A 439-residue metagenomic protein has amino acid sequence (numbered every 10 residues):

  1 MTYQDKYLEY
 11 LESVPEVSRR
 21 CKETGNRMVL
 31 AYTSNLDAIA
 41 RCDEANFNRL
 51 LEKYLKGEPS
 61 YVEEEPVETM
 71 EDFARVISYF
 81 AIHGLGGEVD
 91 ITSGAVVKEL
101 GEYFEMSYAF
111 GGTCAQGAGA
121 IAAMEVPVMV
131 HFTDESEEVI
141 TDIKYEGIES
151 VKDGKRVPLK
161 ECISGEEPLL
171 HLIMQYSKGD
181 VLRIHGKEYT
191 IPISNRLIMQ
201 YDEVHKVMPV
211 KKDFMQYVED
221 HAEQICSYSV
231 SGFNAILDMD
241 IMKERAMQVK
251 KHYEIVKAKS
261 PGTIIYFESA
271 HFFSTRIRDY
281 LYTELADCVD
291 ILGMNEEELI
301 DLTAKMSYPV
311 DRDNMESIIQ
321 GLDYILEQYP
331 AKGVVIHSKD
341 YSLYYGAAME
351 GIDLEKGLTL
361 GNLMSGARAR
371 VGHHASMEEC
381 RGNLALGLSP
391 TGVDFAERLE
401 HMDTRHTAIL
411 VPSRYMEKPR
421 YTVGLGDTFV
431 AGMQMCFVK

Functional and structural regions predicted by a protein language model:
M1-V423, Q434-V438: Ribokinase/PfkB-type carbohydrate-kinase core domain
G426: Conserved single-residue anchors adjacent to enzymatic active/cofactor-binding motifs
